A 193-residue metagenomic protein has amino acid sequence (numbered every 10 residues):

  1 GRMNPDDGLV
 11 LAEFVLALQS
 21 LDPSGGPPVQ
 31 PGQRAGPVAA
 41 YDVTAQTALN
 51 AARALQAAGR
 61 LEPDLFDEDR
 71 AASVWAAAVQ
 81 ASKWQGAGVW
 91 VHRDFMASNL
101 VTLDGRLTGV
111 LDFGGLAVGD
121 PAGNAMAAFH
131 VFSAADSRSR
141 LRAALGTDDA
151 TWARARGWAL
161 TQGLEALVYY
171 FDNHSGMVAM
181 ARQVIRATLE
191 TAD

Functional and structural regions predicted by a protein language model:
G1-E68, S82-G88, A117-V118: A cross-family kinase active-site recognition segment
D7-L11, A71, V178-R182: Hydrophobic packing residues in well-ordered alpha-helices of helical domains and bundles
L49-R60, L65-F66, S139-T147, E165-D193: ATP/Mg2+ or Mg2+-diphosphate-binding catalytic cores that bind nucleotide phosphates or diphosphates via glycine-rich
V74: Short proline/glycine- and basic residue-enriched helix-capping loop/turn segments at helix->loop/beta transitions
G88-V91, M96-R156: Active-site Asp-x-Gly
R156-E165: Hydrophobic alpha-helical segments that form the core of small-molecule binding pockets and/or dimer interfaces
